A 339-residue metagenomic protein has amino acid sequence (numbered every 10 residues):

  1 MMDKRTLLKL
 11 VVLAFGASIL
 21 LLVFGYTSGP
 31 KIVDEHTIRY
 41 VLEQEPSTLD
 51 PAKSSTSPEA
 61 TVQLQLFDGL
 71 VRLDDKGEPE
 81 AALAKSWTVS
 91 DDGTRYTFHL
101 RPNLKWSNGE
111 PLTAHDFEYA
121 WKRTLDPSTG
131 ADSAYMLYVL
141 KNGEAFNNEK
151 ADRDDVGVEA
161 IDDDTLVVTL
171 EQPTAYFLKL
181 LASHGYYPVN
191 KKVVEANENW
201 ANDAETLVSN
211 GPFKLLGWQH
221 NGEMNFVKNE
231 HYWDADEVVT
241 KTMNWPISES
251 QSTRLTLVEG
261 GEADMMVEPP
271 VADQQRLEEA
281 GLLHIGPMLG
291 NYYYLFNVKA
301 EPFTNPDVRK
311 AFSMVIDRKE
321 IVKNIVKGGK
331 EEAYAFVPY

Functional and structural regions predicted by a protein language model:
D3-S28, R101-G130, L207, P212-I325: Extracytoplasmic/periplasmic ligand-capture domains
L22, G77-K105, E118, Y135-K192: Surface-exposed ligand-recognition segments of extracellular binding domains, strongest in the long/variable loop
S28-Y40: Ser/Thr/Pro/Gly-rich low-complexity linker/stalk segments immediately outside membranes or between
V41-D91, K122, V208-S209: N-terminal lobe/hinge region of extracytoplasmic solute-binding protein
Q44-T61, L83-A84, E110, D126 (+3 more regions): A structural "hinge/loop" feature
P46-K53, E78-E80, Y176-K179, M224-N225 (+2 more regions): Short, solvent-exposed loop/turn elements at domain surfaces
E149, R153-D155, E159, D163-D164 (+3 more regions): Gly/Pro-rich hinge or "lid" segments in bacterial periplasmic/extracellular proteins
E332-Y339: Structural transition elements
